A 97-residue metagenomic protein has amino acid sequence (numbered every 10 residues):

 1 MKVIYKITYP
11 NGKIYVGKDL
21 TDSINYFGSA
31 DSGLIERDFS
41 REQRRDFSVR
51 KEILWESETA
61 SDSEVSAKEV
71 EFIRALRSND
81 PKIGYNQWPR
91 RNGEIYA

Functional and structural regions predicted by a protein language model:
M1-A97: Structure-specific nucleic-acid interaction/processing domains
